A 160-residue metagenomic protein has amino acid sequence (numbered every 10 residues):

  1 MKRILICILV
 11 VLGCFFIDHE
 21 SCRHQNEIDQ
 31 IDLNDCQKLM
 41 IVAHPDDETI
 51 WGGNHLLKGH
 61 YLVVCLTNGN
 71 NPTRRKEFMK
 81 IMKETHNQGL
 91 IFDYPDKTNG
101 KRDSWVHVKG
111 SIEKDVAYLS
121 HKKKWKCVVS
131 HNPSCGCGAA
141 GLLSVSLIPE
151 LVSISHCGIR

Functional and structural regions predicted by a protein language model:
M1-K2: N-terminal hydrophobic targeting signals that begin at the initiator methionine
L5-I17: Hydrophobic membrane-insertion alpha-helices, especially the h-region of bacterial N-terminal signal peptides
F15-S153: Active-site beta-strand->loop->alpha-helix modules in alpha/beta enzyme cores, enriched in Gly/His/Asp(Glu)
S153-R160: Short, flexible loop segments at boundaries between secondary-structure elements
